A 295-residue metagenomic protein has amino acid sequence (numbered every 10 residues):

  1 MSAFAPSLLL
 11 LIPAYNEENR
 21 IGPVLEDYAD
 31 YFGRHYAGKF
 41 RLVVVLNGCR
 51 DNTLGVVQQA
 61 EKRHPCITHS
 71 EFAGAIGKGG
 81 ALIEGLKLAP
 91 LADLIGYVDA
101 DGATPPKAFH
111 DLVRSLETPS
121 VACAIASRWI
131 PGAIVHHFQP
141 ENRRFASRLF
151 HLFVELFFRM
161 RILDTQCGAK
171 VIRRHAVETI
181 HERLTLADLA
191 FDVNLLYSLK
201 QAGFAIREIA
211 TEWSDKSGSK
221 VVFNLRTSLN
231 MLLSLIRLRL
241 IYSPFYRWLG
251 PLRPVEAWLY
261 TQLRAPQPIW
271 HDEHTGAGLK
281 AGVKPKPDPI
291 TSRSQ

Functional and structural regions predicted by a protein language model:
M1-S7, R159, R183-Q295: Hydrophobic helical membrane-anchoring modules
P6-I12, I21, Y28, K39-V45: Hydrophobic targeting segments
E17-G33: Short, well-formed alpha-helical segments that are part of the catalytic scaffolds of diverse glycosyltransferases
N19-P23, D51-A60: Acidic helix N-cap motif at the loop->helix transition within catalytic regions of sugar-transfer enzymes
Y36-C49, S70: Short beta-strand/loop segment that forms part of the nucleotide-sugar
L46-G55, G102: A conserved acidic beta->alpha catalytic loop
S70-A89, L94, P106-L189, K216-R226 (+1 more regions): Acceptor/aglycone-binding surface of glycosyltransferases and processive sugar-polymer synthases
